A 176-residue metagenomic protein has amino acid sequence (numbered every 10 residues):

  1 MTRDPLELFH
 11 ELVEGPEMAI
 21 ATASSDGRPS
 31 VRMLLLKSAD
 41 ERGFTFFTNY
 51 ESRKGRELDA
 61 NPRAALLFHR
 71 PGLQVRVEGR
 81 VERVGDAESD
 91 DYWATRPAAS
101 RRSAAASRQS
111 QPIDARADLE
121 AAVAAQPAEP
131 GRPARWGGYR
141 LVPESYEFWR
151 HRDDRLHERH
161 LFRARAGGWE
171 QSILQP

Functional and structural regions predicted by a protein language model:
M1-P176: Binding-site signature for planar aromatic cofactors or substrates
